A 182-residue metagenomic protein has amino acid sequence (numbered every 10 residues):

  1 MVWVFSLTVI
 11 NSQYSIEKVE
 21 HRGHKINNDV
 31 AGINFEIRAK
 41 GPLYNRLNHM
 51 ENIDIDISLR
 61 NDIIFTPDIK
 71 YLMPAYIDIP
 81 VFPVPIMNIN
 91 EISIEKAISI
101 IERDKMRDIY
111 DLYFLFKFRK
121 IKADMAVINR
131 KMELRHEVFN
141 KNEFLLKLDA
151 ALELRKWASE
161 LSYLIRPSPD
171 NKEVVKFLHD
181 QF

Functional and structural regions predicted by a protein language model:
V2-F182: Structured mid-to-C-terminal alpha-helical surface segments
